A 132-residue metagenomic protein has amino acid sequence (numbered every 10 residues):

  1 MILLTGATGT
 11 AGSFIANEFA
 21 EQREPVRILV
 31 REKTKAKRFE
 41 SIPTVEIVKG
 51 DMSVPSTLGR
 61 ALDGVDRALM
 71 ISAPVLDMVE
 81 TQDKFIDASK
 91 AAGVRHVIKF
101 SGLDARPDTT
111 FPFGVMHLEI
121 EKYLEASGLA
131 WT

Functional and structural regions predicted by a protein language model:
M1-I2, A68: Conserved hydrophobic helix-helix packing surfaces used for dimerization/oligomerization
I2-P25: N-terminal Rossmann NAD(P)H-binding glycine-rich loop of SDR-like oxidoreductase domains
E24-E32, M70: Conserved glycine-rich Rossmann-like NAD(P)H-binding loop of the short-chain dehydrogenase/reductase
P25, T44-E46, A130-T132: Conserved beta-strand segments of alpha/beta enzyme cores
L29-T34, G50-S53: N-terminal Rossmann-fold cofactor-binding loop
I42-D66: Conserved Rossmann-fold cofactor-binding substructure of NAD(P)-dependent oxidoreductases
I71-T132: Glycine-/Pro-rich loop/turn segments that contact NAD(P) or position catalytic residues in Rossmann-like domains
